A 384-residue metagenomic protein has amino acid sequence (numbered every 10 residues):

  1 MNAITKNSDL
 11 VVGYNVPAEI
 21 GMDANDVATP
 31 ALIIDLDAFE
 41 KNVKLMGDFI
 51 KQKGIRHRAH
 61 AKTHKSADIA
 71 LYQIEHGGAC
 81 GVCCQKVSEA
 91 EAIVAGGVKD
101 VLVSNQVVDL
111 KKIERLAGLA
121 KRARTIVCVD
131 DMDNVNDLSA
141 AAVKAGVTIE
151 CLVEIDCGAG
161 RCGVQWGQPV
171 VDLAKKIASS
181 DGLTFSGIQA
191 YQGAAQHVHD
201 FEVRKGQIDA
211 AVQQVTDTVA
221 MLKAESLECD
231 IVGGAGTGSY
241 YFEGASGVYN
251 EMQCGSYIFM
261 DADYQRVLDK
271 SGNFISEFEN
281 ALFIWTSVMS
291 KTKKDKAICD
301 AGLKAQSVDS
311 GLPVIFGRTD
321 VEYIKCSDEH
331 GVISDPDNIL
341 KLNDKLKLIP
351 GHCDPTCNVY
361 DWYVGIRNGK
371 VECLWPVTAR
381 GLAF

Functional and structural regions predicted by a protein language model:
M1-G118, R380-F384: A charged N-terminal "starter" segment
D23-D35, D100-V103, G118-V127, H199-D209 (+1 more regions): Glycine-rich tight-turn/loop motif centered on a GG-T
F39, K62, I93, V153 (+5 more regions): Conserved, mostly hydrophobic/aromatic
R56, L222-I231, L342, C357-Y360: Flexible, glycine/charged-enriched surface loops at secondary-structure junctions
H60-H197: Active-site-proximal beta-alpha core segment in soluble small-molecule metabolic enzymes
E150, D156-K270: Active-site loop/helix belt of alpha/beta enzymes
G206-Q207, S239-R318: Active-site loop ensemble at the mouth of alpha/beta enzyme cores that anchors a bound cofactor
K291-F384: C-terminal accessory subdomain/extension
